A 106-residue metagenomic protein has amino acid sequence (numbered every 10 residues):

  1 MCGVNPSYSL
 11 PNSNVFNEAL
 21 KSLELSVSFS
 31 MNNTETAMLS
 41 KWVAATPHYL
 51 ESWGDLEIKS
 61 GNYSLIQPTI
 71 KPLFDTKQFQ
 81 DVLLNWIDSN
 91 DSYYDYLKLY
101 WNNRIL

Functional and structural regions predicted by a protein language model:
M1-L106: Non-catalytic alpha/beta scaffold blocks inside enzyme catalytic domains
